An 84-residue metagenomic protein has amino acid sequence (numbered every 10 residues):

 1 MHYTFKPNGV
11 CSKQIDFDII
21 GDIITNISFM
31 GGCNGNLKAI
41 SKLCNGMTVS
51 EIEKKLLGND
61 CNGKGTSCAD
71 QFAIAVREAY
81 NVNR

Functional and structural regions predicted by a protein language model:
M1-T4: Short, hydrophobic/aromatic-rich segments at coil-to-beta transitions
P7-Q14, I19, I23-R84: Active-site- and interface-proximal helix/loop "cap" or "latch" segments in soluble metabolic and energy-transducing
